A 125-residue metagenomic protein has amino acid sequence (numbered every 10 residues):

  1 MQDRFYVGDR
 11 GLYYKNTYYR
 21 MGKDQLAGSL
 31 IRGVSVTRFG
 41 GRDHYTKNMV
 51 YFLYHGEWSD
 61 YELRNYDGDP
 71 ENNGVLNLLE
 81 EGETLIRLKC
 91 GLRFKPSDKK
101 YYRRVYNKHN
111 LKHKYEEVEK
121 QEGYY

Functional and structural regions predicted by a protein language model:
M1-E62, D69-Y125: Conserved recognition-core residues within compact binding domains
